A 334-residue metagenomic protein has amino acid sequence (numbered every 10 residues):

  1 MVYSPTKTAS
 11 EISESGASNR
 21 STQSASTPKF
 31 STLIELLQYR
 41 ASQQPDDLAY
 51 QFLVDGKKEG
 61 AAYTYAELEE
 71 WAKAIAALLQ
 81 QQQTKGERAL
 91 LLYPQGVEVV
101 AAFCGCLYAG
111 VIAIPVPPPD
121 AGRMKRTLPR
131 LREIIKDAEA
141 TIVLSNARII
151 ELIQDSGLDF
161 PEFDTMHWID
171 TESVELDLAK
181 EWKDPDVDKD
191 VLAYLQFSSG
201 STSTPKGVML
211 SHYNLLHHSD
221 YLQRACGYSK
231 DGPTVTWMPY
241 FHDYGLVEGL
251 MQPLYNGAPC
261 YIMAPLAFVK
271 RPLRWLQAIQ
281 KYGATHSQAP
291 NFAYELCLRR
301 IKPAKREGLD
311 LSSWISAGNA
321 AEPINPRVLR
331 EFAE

Functional and structural regions predicted by a protein language model:
M1-L37, S42, L53, A62: Flexible, non-catalytic linker and terminal segments flanking ANL/adenylate-forming cores
L36-Y63, L192-L195, T202: AMP-dependent adenylate-forming
P45-L48, W168-F197, S203-T204, N214 (+2 more regions): Conserved pre-ATP/AMP-binding loop-to-beta segment of ANL
D46-A101, A121-P129, E181-D186, L210-Y213: Conserved AMP-binding/adenylate-forming core of the ANL superfamily
Q81, Y108-A179, N291, L296: Structural core segment of the AMP-binding/adenylate-forming
G96-A121, E133-I142, G232-P233, M251-Y261 (+1 more regions): A short helix-loop-beta submotif of the ANL/AMP-binding
T127, K136, R148, D155-I169 (+1 more regions): Conserved adenylate-forming
L216-P233, D243-T285, R299-K305: Conserved AMP-binding/adenylation subdomain of ANL enzymes
